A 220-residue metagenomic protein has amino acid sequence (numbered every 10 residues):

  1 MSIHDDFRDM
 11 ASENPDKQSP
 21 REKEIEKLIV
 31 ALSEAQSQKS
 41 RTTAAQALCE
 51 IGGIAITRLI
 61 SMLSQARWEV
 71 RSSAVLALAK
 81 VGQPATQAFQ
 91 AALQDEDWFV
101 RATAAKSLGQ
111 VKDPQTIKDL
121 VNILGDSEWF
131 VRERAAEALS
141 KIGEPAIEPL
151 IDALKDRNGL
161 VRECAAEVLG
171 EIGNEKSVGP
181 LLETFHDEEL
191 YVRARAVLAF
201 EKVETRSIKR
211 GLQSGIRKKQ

Functional and structural regions predicted by a protein language model:
S2-A35, K39: N-terminal "cap/leader" segments of large eukaryotic alpha-helical scaffolds
S19-L32, G53-S64, Q83-Q94, D113-G125 (+3 more regions): Amphipathic alpha-helical scaffolding segments comprising HEAT/armadillo-like alpha-solenoid repeats
Q36-T43, E69-R71, F99-R101, F130-R132 (+2 more regions): Positions within the helices of HEAT/ARM-like alpha-solenoid repeats
A44-A47, A74, A104, A135 (+2 more regions): Conserved hydrophobic register position within alpha-solenoid helical repeats
A47-E50, A77-K80, S107, A138-K141 (+3 more regions): Core register positions within helices of long alpha-helical scaffolds
W68, W98, A102-K106, W129-K141 (+2 more regions): Alpha-helical adaptor scaffolds
E69, S73-Q83, W98-F99, T103: Charged low-complexity stretches with an acidic bias
P84, E96, T103, R157 (+4 more regions): Tandem-repeat architecture and repeat-register "anchor" residues
